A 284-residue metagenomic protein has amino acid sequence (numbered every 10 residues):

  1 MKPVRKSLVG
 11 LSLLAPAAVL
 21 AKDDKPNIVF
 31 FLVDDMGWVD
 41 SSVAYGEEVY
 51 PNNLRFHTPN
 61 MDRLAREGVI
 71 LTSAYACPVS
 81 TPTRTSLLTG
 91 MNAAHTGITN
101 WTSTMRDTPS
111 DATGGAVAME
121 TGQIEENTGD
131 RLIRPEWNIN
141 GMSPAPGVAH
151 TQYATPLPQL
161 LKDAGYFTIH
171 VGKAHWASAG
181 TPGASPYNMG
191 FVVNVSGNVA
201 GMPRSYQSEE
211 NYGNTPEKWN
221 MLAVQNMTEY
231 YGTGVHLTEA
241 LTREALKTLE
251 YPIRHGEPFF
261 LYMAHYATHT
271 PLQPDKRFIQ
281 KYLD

Functional and structural regions predicted by a protein language model:
M1-V9: Bacterial N-terminal signal peptides that target proteins for export
P16-A17: N-terminal signal peptide c-region/cleavage motif recognized by signal peptidases
K22-V69: Active-site-proximal N-terminal segment of extracellular/periplasmic enzymes that hydrolyze or transfer
I28-F30, L71, T168, F260-Y262: Hydrophobic beta-strand anchors of alpha/beta hydrolase catalytic cores
D35-W38, I70, C77-P82, A93-H95 (+3 more regions): Solvent-exposed loop/turn segments at secondary-structure junctions within structured extracellular/periplasmic domains
V49-R84, G90-T96, F167-I169, M189-N198: Short, structured active-site-proximal loop/turn typified by the sulfatase FGly-forming signature C/S-X-P-X-R
S103-F167, A174-K276, L283: Formylglycine-dependent
